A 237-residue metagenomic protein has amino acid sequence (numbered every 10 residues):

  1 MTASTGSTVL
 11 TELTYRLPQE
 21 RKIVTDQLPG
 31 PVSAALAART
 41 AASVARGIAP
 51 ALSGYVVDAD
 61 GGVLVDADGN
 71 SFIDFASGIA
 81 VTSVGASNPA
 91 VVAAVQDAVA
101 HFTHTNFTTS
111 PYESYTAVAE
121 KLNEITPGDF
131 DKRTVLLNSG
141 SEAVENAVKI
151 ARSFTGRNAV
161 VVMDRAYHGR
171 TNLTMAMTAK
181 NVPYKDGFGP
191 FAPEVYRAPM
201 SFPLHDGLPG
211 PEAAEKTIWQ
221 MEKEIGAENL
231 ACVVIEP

Functional and structural regions predicted by a protein language model:
M1-T5: N-terminal acidic, proline/glycine-rich, low-complexity intrinsically disordered segments
G6, L10-P18, T25, S71-R157: Glycine-rich loop-to-alpha-helix module at the N-terminal edge of alpha/beta enzyme cores
G6-D60: Active-site-adjacent loop/helix segments that line or gate small-molecule/cofactor pockets in enzymes
T11, E120-C232: PLP-dependent aspartate aminotransferase-fold enzymes
L17, I73-A76, P199, C232-P237: Short beta-strands and strand-loop turn motifs
P29, S33, V57, G62 (+7 more regions): Generic structural signal for well-ordered, non-membrane alpha-helical segments in soluble metabolic enzymes
A34-A38, A42, A93-A100, A117-E120 (+4 more regions): Replace "anionic and nucleotidyl ligands
S53-F75: Active-site and channel-lining beta-strand-loop segments that bind or position nucleotide-derived/phosphorylated
